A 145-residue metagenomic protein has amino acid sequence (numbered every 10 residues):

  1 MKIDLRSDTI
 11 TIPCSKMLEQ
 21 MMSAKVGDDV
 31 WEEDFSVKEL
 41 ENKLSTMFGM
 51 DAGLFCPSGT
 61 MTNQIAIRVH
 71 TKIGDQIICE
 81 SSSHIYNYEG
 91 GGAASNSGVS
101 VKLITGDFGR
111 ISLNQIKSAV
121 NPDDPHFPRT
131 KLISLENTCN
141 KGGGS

Functional and structural regions predicted by a protein language model:
M1-Q20: N-terminal amphipathic/basic leader segments beginning at the initiator methionine
I3, A52-L54, D75-I77, S100-K102 (+1 more regions): Structural motif
D8, A24-D28, M47, I73 (+1 more regions): Change "in soluble alpha/beta enzymes" to "in soluble alpha/beta proteins
C14-G59, S81-Y86: Conserved N-terminal alpha-helix of the aminotransferase class I/II PLP-enzyme fold
D51-T71, I104-G106, N137: Conserved core of the PLP fold type I
V69-N87: Conserved PLP-anchoring active-site segment centered on the Schiff-base-forming lysine
N96-S145: PLP-dependent aminotransferase-class I/II
